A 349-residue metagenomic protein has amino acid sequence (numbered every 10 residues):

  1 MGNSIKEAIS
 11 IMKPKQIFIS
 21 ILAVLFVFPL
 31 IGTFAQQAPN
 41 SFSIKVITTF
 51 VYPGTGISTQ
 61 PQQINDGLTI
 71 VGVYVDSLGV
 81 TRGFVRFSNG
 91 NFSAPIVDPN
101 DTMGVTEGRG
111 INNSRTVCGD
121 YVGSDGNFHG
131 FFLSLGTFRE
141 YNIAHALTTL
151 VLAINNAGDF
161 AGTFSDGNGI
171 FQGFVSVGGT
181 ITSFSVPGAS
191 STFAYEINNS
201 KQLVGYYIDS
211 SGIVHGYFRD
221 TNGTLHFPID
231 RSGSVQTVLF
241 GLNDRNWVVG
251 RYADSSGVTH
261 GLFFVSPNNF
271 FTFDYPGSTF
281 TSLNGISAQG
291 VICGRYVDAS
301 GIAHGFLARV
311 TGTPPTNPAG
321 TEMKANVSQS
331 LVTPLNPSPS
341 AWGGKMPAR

Functional and structural regions predicted by a protein language model:
I5, I9-I21: Bacterial N-terminal signal peptides that target proteins for export
S20-P29: Bacterial N-terminal signal peptides
G32-R349: Residue-level hotspots at or immediately adjacent to binding/recognition sites across diverse folds
